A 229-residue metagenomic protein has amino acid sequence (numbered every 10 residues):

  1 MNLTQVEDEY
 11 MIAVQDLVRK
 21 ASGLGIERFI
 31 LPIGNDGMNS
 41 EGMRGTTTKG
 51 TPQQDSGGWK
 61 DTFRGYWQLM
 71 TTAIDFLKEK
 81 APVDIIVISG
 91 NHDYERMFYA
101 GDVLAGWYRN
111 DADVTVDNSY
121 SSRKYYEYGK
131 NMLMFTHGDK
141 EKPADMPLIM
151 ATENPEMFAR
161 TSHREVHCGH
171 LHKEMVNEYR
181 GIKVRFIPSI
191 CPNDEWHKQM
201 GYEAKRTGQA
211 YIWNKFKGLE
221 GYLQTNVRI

Functional and structural regions predicted by a protein language model:
M1-N2, N214: Intrinsic-disorder/low-complexity, polar/charged segments
N2-V116: Core catalytic region of metal-dependent phosphoesterases/phosphodiesterases, especially metallo-beta-lactamase-like
G25, P32, G37, K124 (+2 more regions): Functionally constrained cores in energy, signaling, and assembly domains
S89, Y120-R123: Gly/Pro-rich turn-and-neighbor structural signature
M97-F98, Y125-G129: Short, solvent-exposed polar/charged micro-motifs at secondary-structure junctions
L104-V116, Y120, E127-R228: Conserved beta-sheet core of the metallophosphoesterase superfamily
